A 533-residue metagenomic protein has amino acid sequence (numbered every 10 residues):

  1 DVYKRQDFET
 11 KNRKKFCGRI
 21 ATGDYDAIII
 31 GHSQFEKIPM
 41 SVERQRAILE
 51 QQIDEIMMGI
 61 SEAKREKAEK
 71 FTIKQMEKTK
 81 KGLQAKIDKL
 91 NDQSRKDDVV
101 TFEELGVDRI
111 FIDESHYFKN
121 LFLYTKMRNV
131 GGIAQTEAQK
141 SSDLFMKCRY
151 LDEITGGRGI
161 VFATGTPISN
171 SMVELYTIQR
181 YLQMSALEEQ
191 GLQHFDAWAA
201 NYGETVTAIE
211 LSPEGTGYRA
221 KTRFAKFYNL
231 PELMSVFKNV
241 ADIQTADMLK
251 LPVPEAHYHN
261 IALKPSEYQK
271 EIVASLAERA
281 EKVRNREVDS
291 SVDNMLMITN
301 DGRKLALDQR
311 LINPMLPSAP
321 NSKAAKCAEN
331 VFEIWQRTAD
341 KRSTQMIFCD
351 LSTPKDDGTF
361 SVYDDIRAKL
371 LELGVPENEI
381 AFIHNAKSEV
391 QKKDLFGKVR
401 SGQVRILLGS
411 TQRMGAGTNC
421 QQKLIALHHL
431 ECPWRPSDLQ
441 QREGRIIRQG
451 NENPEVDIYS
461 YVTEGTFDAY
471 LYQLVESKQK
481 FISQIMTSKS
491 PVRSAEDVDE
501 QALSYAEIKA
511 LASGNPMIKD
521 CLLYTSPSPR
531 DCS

Functional and structural regions predicted by a protein language model:
D1-D7, G374-A386: Conserved RecA-like helicase motor-core motifs
Y3, Y524-C532: Single conserved hydrophobic/aromatic residue that forms the stacking wall/gate of nucleotide- or nucleobase-binding
R13-M58, F71, K78-R109, K119 (+4 more regions): Inter-lobe coupling linker of SF2 helicases/translocases
T177, N419-E431, D457: A short beta-strand element within the Helicase C-terminal
S275, A319-T344: Conserved interdomain hinge at the start of the Helicase C-terminal
T353-F382: Conserved helicase motor "Helicase C" RecA-like lobe of SF1/SF2 P-loop NTPases
A381-G409: Conserved helicase ATPase core of P-loop NTP-dependent helicases/translocases
P436-N451: Conserved SF2 helicase motif VI
